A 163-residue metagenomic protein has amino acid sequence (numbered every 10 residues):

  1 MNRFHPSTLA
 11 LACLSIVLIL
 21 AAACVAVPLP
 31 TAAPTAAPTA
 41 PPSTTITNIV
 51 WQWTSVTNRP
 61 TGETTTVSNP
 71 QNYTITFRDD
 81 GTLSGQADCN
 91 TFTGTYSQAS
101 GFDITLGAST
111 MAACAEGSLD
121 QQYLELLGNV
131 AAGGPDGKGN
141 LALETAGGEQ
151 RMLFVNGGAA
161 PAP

Functional and structural regions predicted by a protein language model:
M1-N2: N-terminal hydrophobic targeting signals that begin at the initiator methionine
P6-A10, A22-P163: Lipid interaction determinants
S15-A23: Hydrophobic membrane-targeting signal helices
